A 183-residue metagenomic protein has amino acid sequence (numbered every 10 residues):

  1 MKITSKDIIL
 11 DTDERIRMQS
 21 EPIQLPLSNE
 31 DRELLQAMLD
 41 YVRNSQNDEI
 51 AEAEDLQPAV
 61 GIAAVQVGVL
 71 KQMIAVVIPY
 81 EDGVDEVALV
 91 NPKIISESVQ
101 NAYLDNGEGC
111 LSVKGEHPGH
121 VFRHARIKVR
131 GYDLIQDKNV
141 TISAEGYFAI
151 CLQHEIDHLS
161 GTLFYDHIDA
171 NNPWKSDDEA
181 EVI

Functional and structural regions predicted by a protein language model:
M1-I183: Positively charged
